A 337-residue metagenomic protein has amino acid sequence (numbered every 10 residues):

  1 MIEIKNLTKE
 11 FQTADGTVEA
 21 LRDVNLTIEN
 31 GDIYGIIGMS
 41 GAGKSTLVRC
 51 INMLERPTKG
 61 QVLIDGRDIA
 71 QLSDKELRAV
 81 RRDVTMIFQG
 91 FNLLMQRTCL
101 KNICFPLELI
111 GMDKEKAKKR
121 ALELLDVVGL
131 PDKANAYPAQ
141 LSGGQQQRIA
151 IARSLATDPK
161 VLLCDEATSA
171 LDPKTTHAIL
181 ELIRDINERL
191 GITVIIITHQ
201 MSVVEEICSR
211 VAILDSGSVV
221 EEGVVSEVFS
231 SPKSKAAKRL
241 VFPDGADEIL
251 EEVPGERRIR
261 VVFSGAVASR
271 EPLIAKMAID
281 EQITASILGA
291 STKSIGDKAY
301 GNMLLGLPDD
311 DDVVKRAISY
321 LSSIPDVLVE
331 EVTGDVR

Functional and structural regions predicted by a protein language model:
D15-V18, I69-T85, L109, K114-E115 (+1 more regions): ABC ATPase NBD coupling module
N52: Helix-to-loop junction immediately C-terminal to a conserved catalytic motif
G60-D68: Conserved ABC transporter NBD signature motif
R67-D68, C104, E108, E115-D132: Conserved ABC ATPase "signature" region
R97-C104: Short coil-to-helix segment of the ABC ATPase nucleotide-binding domain corresponding to the Q-loop/switch region
A136-A139, A156-T157, C164: Conserved signature/switch motifs of ABC ATPase nucleotide-binding domains
E222-G223, S231: ABC ATPase "signature
